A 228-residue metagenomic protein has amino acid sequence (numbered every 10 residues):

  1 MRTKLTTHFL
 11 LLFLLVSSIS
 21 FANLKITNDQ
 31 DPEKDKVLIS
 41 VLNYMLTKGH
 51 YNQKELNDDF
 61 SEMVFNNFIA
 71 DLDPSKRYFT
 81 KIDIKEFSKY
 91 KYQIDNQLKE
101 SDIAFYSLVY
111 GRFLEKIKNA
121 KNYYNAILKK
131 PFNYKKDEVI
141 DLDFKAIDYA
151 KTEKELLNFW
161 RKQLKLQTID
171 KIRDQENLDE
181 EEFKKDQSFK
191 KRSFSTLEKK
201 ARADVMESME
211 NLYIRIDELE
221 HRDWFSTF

Functional and structural regions predicted by a protein language model:
M1-F9: Bacterial N-terminal signal peptides that target proteins for export
R2, S20-T227: Flexible, low-complexity junctional segments that flank or bridge functional domains
F9-S18: Bacterial N-terminal signal peptides
